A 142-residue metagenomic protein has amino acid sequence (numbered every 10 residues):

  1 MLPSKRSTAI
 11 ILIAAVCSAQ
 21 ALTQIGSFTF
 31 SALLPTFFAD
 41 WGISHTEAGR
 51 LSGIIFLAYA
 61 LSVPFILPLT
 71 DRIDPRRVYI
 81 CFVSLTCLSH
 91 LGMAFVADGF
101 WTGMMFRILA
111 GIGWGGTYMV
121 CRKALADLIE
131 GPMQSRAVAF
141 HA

Functional and structural regions predicted by a protein language model:
R6-T29: Pair of pore-lining "gating" transmembrane helices in MFS-fold secondary transporters
Q20, S52, F56, V83 (+1 more regions): Small-residue-rich transmembrane alpha-helices and their cytosolic helix-loop interfaces in multi-pass secondary
F28, F56-P64: Residue-level signature of mid-helix packing/kink "hotspots" within the transmembrane helices of 12-pass Major
T29-G42, L125: Membrane-interface helix caps of multi-pass secondary transporters
S44-S52, G99: Juxtamembrane helix-start elements in MFS-like secondary transporters
L61-G99: Conserved MFS/SLC helix-loop-helix module at the cytosolic interface between two early adjacent transmembrane helices
S89, W101-L109: Paired small-residue
F106-A142: Cytoplasmic helix-loop-helix junction between adjacent transmembrane helices in 12-TM secondary transporters
